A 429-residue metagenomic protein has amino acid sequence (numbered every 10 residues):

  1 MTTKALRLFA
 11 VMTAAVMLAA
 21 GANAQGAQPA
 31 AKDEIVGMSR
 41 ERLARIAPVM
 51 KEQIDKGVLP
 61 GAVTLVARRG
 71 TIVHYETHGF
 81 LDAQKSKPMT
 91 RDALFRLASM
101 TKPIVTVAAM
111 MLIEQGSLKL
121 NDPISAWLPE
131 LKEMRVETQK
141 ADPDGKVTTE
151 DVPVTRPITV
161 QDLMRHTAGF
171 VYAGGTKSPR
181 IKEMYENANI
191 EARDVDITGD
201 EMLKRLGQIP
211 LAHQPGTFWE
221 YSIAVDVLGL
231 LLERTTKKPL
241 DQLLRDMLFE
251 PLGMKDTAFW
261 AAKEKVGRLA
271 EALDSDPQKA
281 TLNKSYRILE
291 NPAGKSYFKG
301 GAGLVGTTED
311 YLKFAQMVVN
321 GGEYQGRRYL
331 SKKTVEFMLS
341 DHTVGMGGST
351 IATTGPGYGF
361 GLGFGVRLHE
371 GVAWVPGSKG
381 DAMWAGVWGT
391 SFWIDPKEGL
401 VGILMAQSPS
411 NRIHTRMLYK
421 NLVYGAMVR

Functional and structural regions predicted by a protein language model:
M1-A10: Bacterial N-terminal signal peptides that target proteins for export
F9-A20: Bacterial N-terminal signal peptides
A22-P29: Boundary at the C-terminal end of the N-terminal hydrophobic targeting segment
K32-L97, S117-K119, E133-D142, I413 (+1 more regions): Short, conserved catalytic-motif segment at the N-terminal edge
A44-E52, T64, G70-I72, F95-W127 (+4 more regions): Active-site SXXK
K56-V58, K87-M89, K119, D151-I158 (+4 more regions): Extracellular/periplasmic catalytic domains that process cell-envelope and extracellular macromolecules
P129-G377: Short, surface-exposed loop or secondary-structure junction motifs that flank catalytic or metal-binding residues
F392-W393, G399-S408: Short, well-ordered beta-strand elements
